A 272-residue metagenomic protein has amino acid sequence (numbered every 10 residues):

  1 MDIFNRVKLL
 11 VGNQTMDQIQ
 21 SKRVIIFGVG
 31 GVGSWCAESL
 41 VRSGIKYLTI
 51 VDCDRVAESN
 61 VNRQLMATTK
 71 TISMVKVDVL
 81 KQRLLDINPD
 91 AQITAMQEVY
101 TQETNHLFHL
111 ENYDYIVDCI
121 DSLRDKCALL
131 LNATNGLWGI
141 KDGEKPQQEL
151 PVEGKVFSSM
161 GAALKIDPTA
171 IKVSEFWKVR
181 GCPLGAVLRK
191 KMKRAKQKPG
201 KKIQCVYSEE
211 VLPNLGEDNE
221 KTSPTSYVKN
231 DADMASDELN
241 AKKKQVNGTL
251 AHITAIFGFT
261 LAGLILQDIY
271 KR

Functional and structural regions predicted by a protein language model:
M1-I25, E58: N-terminal charged helix/coil linker that caps or initiates catalytic domains
I26-G28, V51: Conserved N-terminal Rossmann-fold NAD(P)-binding element of oxidoreductases
V32: Hydrophobic/small residue at the entry helix of a nucleotide-binding pocket
C36-A37, L80, L129, L261: Hydrophobic residues within alpha-helices that form the first helical element adjacent to the glycine-rich loop
L40: Aromatic pocket-lining residues of Rossmann-like dinucleotide-binding sites
I45, I50-I87: Glycine-rich phosphate-binding loop and adjoining beta1-alpha1-beta2 segment of Rossmann-like nucleotide-binding folds
M96-N105: Conserved SAM/SAH-binding loop
F108-Y115, I120-V156, L164-I166, A170 (+1 more regions): Glycine-rich phosphate/adenylate-binding loop
